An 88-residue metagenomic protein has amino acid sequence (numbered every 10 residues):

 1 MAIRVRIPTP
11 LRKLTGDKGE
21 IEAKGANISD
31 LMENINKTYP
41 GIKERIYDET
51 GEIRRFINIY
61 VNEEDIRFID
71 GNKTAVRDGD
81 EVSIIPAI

Functional and structural regions predicted by a protein language model:
M1-I88: Ubiquitin-like/PB1-type beta-grasp interaction modules and other compact soluble beta-rich domains
